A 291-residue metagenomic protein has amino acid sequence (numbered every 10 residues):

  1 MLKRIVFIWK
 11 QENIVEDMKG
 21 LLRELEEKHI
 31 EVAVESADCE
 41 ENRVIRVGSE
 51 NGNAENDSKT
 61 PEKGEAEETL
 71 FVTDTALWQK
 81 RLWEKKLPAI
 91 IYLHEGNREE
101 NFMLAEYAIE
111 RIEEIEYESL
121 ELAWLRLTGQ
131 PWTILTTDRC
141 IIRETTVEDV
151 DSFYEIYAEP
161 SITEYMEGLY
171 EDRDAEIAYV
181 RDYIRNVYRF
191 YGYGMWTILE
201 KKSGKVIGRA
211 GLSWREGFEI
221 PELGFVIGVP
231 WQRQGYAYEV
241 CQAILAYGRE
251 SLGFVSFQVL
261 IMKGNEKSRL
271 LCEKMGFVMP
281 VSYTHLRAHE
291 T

Functional and structural regions predicted by a protein language model:
F71-M103: Acidic, Mg2+-coordinating phosphoryl-transfer loop and its flanking beta/alpha structural elements, shared across
I112-V147: Conserved N-terminal entry element of GNAT/NAT acetyltransferase domains
D174-E222: Acetyl-CoA-dependent GNAT
L199, R215, G224-A237, I261-M262: A short, internal acetyl-CoA/4′-phosphopantetheine-binding micro-motif in the GNAT/acyltransferase core
R233-Y247, L270-K274: Conserved acetyl-CoA-binding loop-helix of GNAT-fold acetyltransferases
S251-L260: Conserved GNAT acetyl-CoA-binding A-motif
V259-R269: Conserved beta-strand-loop-alpha-helix junction that forms the acyl-donor binding cleft
T284-T291: Conserved small/polar residues in nucleotide/adenosyl-binding loops
